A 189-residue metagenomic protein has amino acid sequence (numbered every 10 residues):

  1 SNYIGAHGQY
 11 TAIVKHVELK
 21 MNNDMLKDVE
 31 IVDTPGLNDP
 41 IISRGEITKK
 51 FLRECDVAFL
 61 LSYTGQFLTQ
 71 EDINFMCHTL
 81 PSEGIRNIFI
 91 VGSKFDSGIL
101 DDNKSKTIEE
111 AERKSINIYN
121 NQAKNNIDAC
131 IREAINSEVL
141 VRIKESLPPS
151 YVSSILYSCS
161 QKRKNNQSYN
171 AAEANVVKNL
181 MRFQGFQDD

Functional and structural regions predicted by a protein language model:
S1-D189: Globular "head" domains of long coiled-coil molecular machines
